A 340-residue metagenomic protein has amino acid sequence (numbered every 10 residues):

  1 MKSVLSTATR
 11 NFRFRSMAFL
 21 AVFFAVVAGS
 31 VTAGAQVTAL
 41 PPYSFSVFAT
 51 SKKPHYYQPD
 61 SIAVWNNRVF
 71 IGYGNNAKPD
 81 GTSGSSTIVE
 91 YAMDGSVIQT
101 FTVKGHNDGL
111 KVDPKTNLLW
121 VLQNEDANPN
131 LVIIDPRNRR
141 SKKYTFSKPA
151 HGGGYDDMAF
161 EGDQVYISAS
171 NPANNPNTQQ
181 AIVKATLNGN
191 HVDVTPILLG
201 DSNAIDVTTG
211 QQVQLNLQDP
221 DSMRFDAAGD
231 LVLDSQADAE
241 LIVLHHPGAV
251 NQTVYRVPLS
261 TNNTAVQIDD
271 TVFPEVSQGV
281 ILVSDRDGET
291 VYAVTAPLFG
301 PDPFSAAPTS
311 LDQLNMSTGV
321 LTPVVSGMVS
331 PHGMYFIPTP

Functional and structural regions predicted by a protein language model:
M1-F14: N-terminal secretory signal peptides that target proteins for export/translocation
M17-G29: Bacterial N-terminal signal peptides
V31-A35: Sec/Tat signal peptide C-region and signal peptidase I cleavage site
Q36-P340: Sequence/structural signature of beta-propeller domains
